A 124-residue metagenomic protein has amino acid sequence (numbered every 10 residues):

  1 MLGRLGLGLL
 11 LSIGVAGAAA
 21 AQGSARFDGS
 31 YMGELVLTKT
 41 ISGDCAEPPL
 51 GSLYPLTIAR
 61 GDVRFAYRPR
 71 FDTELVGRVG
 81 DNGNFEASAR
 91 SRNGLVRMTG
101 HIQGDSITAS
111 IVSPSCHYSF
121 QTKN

Functional and structural regions predicted by a protein language model:
M1-R4: Positively charged n-region of N-terminal signal peptides that target proteins for export
G6-A16: Bacterial N-terminal signal peptides
G17-A21: Sec/Tat signal peptide C-region and signal peptidase I cleavage site
G23-K123: Central antiparallel beta-sheet cores of small beta-barrel/beta-sandwich binding domains
